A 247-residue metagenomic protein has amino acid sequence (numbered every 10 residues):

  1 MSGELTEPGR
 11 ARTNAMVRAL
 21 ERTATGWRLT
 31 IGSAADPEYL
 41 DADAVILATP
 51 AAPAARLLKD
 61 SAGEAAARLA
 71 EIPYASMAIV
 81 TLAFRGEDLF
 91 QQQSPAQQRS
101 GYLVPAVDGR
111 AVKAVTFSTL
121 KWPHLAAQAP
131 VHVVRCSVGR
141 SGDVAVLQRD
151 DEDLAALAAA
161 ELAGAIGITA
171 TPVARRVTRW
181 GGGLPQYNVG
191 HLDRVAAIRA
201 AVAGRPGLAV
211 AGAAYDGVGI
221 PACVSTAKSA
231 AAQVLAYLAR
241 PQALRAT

Functional and structural regions predicted by a protein language model:
S2-E7, V138-S141: Helix-loop-beta segment of a Rossmann-like dinucleotide-binding subdomain
E4, P53, D60, Q233 (+1 more regions): Active-site catalytic microenvironments for nucleophilic, acid-base chemistry
L5-R18: A conserved beta-strand/loop element that lines the FAD pocket in flavoprotein oxidoreductases
A11-T13, L47, V210: A structural signal for the hydrophobic beta-strands that form the central parallel beta-sheet of Rossmann-like
M16-V134, G139-Q148, E152, G164-A165 (+1 more regions): Mid-domain catalytic core of redox enzymes that form a hydrophobic substrate pocket/lid adjacent to a catalytic redox
K113-T247: Conserved flavin/dinucleotide-binding core of flavoenzymes
